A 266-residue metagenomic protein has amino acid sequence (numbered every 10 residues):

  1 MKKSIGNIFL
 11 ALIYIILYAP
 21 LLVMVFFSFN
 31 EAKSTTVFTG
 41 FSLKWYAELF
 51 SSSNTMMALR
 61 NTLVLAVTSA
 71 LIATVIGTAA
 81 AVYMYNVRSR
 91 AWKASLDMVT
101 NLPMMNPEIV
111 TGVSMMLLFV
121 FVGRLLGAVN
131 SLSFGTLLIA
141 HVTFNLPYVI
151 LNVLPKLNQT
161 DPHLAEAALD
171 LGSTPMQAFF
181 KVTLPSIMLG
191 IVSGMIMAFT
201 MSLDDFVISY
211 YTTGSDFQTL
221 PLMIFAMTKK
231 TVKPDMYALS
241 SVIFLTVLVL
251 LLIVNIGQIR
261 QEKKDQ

Functional and structural regions predicted by a protein language model:
M1-L10, M84, R88, W92 (+3 more regions): C-terminal transmembrane helix and the adjacent membrane-cytosol boundary/short C-terminal tail of inner/organellar
F9, Y14-L21, I150-V153, L157 (+2 more regions): Transmembrane alpha-helices
A19-S53, L118, Y210-S215, Q266: Short membrane-interfacial helix/loop motifs at transmembrane-helix boundaries
L22-K33, V149, G190-F225: Non-cytoplasmic
F29, S53-M84: Transmembrane alpha-helix signature in integral membrane proteins
K33-V67, S89, K229-T231: Periplasmic/extracellular loop-to-transmembrane helix junction in inner-membrane transport proteins
Y46-T55, L203-I259: Interhelical loop and adjacent transmembrane-helix boundary motif in polytopic membrane transport permeases
N101-L137, L189-V192: Generic hydrophobic transmembrane alpha-helix motif, especially the helices
